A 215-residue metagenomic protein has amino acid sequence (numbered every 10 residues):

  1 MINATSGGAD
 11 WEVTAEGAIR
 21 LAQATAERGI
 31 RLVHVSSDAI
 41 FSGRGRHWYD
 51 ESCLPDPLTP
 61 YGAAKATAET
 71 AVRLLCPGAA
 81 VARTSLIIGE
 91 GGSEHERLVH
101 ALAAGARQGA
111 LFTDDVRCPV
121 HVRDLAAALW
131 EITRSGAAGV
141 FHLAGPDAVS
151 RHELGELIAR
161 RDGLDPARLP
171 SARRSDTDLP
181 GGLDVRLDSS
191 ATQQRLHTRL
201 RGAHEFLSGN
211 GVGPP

Functional and structural regions predicted by a protein language model:
M1-I19, A24-A26: NAD(P)H-binding glycine-rich loop region in Rossmannoid oxidoreductase-like domains and their noncatalytic homologs
A4, L32-D38, A82-T84: SDR active-site strand-loop-helix element
I19-P60, L75: Conserved Rossmann-fold NAD(P)-dependent oxidoreductase catalytic core, especially the SDR/UDP-sugar
A64: Active-site helix of classical SDR
T70-R117: NAD(P)-dependent short-chain dehydrogenase/reductase
V99-Q108, V116-L143: Alpha-helical substrate-binding/gating segment
A126-A128, S135-L179: Mid/C-terminal beta-alpha module of Rossmann-like enzyme folds, strongest in SDR-family dehydrogenases/epimerases
S150-E156, S171-P215: Conserved C-terminal active-site "lid" loop/helix of NAD(P)H-dependent oxidoreductases that clamps the redox cofactor
